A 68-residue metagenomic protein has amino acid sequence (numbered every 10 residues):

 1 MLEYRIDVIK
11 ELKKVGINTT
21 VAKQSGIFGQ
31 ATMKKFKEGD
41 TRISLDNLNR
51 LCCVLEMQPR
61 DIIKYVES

Functional and structural regions predicted by a protein language model:
M1-N18: A short, Lys/Arg-rich alpha-helix, primarily the initiator
I9, T19-T20, N49, R60: Residues within the helices of the helix-turn-helix
K13, E38, E67: Residue-level detection of the helix-turn-helix DNA-binding "recognition helix"
G16-K35: Short alpha-helical DNA-recognition segment
D40-C53: Short, basic-rich loop-to-helix N-cap that marks the start of a DNA-contacting helix
E56-S68: Short C-terminal boundary/hinge segments that cap the last helix of small helical domains
